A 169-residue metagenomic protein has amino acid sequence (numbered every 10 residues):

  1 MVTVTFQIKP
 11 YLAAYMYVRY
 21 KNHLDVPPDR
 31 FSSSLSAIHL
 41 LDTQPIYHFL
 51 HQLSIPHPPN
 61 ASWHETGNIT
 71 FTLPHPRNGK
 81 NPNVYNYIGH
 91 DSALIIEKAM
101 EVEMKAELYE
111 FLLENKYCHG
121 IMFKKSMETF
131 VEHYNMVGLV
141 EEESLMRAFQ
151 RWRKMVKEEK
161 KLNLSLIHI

Functional and structural regions predicted by a protein language model:
M1-I88: Long, low-complexity interaction regions most often at the N-terminus
F49, E107, F111, S126-F130 (+1 more regions): Charge-rich, solvent-exposed alpha-helical interaction surfaces
N86-K105: Basic, short loop/linker segments at the boundary and entry of helix-turn-helix/winged-helix-like folds
A99-C118: Positively charged, polyanion-binding regions of nucleic-acid-associated proteins
E114-Y134: Short, charged amphipathic recognition helices of the HTH superfamily and cognate SANT/SANTA-like modules
V131-S144: Short, basic interhelical loop/turn and adjoining N-cap of the next helix at nucleic-acid- or acidic-partner-contacting
A148-K161: Short, basic alpha-helical nucleic acid-contact segments in DNA-binding proteins and DNA transaction factors
I167-I169: Conserved small/polar residues in nucleotide/adenosyl-binding loops
